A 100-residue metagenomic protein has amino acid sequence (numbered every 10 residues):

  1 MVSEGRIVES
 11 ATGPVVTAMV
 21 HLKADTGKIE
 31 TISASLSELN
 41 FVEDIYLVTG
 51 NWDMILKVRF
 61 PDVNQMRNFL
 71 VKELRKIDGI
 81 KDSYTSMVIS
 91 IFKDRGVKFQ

Functional and structural regions predicted by a protein language model:
M1-Q100: A compositional/biophysical signature of low hydrophobicity enriched in polar/charged and small residues
